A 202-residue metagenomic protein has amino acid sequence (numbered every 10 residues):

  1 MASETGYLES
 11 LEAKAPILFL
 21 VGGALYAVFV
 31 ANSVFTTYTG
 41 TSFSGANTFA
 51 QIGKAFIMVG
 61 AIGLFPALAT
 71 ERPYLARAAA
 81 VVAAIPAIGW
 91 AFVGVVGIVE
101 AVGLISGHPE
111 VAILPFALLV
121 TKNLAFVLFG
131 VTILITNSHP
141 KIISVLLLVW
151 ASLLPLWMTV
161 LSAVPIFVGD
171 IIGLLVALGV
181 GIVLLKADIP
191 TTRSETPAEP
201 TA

Functional and structural regions predicted by a protein language model:
A2-A202: Hydrophobic, aromatic-enriched alpha-helical segments typical of multi-pass transmembrane helices
